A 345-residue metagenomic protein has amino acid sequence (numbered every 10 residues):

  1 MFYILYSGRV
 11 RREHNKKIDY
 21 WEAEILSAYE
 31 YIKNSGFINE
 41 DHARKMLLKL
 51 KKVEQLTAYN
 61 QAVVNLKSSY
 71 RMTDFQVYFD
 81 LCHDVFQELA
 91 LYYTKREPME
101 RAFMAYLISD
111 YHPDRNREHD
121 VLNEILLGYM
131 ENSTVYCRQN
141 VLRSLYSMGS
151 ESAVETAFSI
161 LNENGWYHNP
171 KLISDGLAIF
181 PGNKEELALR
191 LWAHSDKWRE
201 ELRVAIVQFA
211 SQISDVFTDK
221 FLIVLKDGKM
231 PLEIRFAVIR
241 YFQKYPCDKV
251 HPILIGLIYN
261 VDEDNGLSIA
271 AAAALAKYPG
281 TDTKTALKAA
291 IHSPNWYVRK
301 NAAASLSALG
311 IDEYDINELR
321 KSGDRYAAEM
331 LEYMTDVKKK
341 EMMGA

Functional and structural regions predicted by a protein language model:
M1-F2, M104: Single-pass alpha-helical transmembrane signal-anchor segments
I4-K95: N-terminal topogenic membrane-targeting module
R9-R11, H42-L50, R240, S307 (+2 more regions): N-terminal secretory/membrane-targeting helices
N15, D19, T94, E131 (+13 more regions): Alpha-solenoid HEAT/Armadillo repeat architecture
R44-L47, D80-Y93, N116-M130, E151-L161 (+6 more regions): Amphipathic alpha-helical scaffolding segments comprising HEAT/armadillo-like alpha-solenoid repeats
L50, E54-T57, M72-R143, G149-E151: Long, mid-chain structured domain cores
Q61-N65, Y70-D80, A102-R115, Q139-S150 (+7 more regions): Structural detector for internal amphipathic alpha-helices that build alpha-solenoid repeat scaffolds
R96-E97, S133-V135, N164-N169, W198-R199 (+4 more regions): Short inter-helical turns and helix N-cap capping residues of alpha-solenoid HEAT/ARM repeat scaffolds
